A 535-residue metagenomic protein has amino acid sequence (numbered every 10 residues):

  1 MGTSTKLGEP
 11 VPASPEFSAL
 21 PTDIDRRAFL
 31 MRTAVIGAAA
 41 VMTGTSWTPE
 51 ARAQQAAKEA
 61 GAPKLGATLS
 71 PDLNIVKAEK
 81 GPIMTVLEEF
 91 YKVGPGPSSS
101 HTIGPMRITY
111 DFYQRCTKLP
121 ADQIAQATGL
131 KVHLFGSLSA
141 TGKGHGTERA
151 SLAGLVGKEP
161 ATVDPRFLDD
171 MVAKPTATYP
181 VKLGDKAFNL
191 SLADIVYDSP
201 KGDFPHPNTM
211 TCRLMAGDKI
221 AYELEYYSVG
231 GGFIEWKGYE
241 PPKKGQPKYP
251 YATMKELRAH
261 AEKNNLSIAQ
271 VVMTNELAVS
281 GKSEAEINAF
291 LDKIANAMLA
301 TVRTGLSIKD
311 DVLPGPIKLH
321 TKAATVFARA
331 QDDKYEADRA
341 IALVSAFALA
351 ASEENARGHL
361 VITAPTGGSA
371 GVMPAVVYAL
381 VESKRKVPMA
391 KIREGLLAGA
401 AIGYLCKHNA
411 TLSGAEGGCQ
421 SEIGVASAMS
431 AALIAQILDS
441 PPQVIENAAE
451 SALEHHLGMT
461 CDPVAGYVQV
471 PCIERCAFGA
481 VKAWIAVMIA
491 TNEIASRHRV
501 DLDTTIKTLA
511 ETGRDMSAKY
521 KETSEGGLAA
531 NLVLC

Functional and structural regions predicted by a protein language model:
M1-A28, T43, P49-A56: N-terminal secretory signal peptides
Y91-T109, G358-V376, C419-S427: Conserved phosphate/anionic-ligand binding catalytic regions in large, soluble enzymes, centered on
S100-T117, P374-K386, A431-D439: Alpha-helical support elements that line or immediately flank enzyme active sites and cofactor-binding pockets
E148-M171, G424, M429-L438, P442 (+1 more regions): C-terminal domain-closing interface element
A161-D332: C-terminal regulatory domains involved in ligand/effector binding and gene-expression control
A261-L291, A295, T301, V464-C535: A structured, mid-to-C-terminal "fold-capping" secondary-structure block
A285-Y404, H408-G414, G418, G527-C535: Accessory "access/gating" subregions that flank catalytic or transport cores
V387, A398, L405-A477, A490-H498: Hydrophobic alpha-helical bundle architecture
